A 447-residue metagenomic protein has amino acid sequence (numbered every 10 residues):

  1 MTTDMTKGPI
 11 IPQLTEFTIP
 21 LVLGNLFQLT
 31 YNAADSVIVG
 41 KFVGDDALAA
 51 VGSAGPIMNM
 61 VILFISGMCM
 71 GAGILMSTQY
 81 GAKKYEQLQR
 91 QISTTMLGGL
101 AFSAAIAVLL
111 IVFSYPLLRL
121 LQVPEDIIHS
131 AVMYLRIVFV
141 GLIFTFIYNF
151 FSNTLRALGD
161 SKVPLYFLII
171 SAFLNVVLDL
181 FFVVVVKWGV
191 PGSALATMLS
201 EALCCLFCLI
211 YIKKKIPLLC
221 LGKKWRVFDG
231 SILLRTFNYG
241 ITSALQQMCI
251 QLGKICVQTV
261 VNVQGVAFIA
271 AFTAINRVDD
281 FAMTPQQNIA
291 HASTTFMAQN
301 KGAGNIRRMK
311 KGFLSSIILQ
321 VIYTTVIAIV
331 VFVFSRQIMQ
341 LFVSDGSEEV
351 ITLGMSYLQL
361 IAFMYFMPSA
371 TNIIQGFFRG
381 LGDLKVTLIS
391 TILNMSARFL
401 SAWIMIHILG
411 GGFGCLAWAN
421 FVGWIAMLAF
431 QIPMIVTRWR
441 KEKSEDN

Functional and structural regions predicted by a protein language model:
M1-T18, M76-G141, V185-I241, M297-M364 (+1 more regions): Short alpha-helical transmembrane segments in multi-pass integral membrane proteins
T18-I19, G55, Y115, V163 (+2 more regions): Hydrophobic alpha-helix-in-membranes signature
L21-I74, V138-T145, F207, L234-N300 (+5 more regions): Transmembrane helix-bundle signature of multi-pass secondary active exporters and lipid flippases
Q28, N32, S36, G40 (+12 more regions): Juxtamembrane/transmembrane-helix interface segments of polytopic membrane transporters
A33, F42-D45, Q79-A82, A157-L158 (+5 more regions): Helix-loop interface residues and adjacent transmembrane-helix termini in multi-pass membrane transporters, primarily
A33-S36, V108, F150-T154, V176-F181 (+5 more regions): Alpha-helical transmembrane segments of multipass membrane proteins
L48-V108, T145-P164, A271-S335, P368-G382 (+1 more regions): Small-residue-rich hydrophobic transmembrane alpha-helices
C69, I137-R156, P164-A172, S193-L206 (+4 more regions): Short runs within selected transmembrane alpha-helices of multi-pass transporters and secretion channels
